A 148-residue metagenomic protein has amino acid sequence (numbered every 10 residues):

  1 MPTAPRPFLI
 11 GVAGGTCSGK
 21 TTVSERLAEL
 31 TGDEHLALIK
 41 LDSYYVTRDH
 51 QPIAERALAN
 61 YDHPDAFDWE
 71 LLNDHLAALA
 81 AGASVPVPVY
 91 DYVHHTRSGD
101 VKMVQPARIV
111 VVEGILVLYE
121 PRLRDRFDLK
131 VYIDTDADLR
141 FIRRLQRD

Functional and structural regions predicted by a protein language model:
P2-P7: Phosphate-binding P-loop
G15: P-loop (Walker A) phosphate-binding loop of NTP-binding proteins
K20: Conserved lysine of the Walker
V23-S24: Post-Walker A alpha-helix
G32-E34, R126-F127: Short, structured coil segments at secondary-structure junctions
E34-K40, V46-H94: Conserved nucleotide-sensing/catalytic segment adjacent to the nucleotide-binding pocket in NTP-handling enzymes
S98-D148: ATP-dependent NMP and nucleoside kinases share a basic, alpha-helical "lid"
